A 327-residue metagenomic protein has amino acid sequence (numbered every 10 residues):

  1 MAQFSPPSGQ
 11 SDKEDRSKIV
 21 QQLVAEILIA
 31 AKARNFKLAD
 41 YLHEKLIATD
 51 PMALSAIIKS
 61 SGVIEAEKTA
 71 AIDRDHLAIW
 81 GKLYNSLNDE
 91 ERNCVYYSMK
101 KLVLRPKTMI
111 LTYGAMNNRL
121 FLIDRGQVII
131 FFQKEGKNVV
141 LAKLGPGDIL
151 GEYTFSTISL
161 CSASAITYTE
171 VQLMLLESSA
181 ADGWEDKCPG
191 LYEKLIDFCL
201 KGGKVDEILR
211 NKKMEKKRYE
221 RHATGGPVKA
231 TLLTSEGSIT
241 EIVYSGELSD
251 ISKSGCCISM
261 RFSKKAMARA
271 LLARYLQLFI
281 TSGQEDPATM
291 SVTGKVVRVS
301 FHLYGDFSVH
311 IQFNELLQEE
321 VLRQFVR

Functional and structural regions predicted by a protein language model:
S11-D12, A31: Hydrophobic/aromatic side-chain positions at a characteristic register within alpha-helices of tetratricopeptide repeats
I58-P106, G183-G225: Cyclic nucleotide-binding regulatory module and flanking cytosolic helices
D75-G136, L150-G151, I258: Regulatory nucleotide-sensing modules
R125, L232-F279, S308-Q312: Short strand-loop-strand
L141-D197, L303: Cyclic-nucleotide recognition modules
A181-G203, F301-R327: C-terminal output/interaction extensions
